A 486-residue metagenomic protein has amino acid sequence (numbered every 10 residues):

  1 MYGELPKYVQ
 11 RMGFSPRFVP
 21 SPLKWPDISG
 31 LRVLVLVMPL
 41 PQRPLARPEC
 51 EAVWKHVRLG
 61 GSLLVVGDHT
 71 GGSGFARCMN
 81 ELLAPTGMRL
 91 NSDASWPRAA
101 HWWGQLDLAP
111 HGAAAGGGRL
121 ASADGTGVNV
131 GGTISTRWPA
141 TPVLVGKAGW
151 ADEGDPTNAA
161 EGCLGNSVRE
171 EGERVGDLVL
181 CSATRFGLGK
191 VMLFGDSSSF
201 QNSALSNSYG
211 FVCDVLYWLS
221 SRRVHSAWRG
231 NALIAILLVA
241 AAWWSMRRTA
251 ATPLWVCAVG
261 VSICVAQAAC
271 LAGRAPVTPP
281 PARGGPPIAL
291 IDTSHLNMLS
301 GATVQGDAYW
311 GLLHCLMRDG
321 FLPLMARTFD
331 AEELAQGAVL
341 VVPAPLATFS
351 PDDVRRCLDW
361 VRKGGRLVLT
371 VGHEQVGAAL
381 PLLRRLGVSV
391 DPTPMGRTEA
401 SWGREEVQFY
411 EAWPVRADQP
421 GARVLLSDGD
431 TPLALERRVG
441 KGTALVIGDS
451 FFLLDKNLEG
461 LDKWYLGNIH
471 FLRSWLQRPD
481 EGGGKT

Functional and structural regions predicted by a protein language model:
M1-T486: Short, surface-exposed patches at the edges or C-terminal ends of soluble domains, predominantly
